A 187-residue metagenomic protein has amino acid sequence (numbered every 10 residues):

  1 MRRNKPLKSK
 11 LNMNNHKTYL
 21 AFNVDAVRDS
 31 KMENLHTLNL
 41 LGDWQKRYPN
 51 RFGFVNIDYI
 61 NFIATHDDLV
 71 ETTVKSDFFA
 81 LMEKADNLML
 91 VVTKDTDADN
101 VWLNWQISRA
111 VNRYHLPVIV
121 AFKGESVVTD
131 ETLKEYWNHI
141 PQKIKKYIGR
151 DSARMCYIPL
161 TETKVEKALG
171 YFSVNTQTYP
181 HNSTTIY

Functional and structural regions predicted by a protein language model:
M1-K84, H181-Y187: Conserved N-terminal substructure of TIR/SEFIR domains
R2-R28, D43, V128-Y187: C-terminal interaction surface of TIR/SEFIR-family domains
S30-M32, N100-L103, D130-T132: A short acidic (Asp/Glu
R51-G53, P117, R154: Conserved beta-strand segments of alpha/beta enzyme cores
V55-Y59, A121, I158-L160: Conserved beta-strand termini and adjacent loop/short-helix elements that scaffold enzyme active sites in alpha/beta
L81-I107, L116-E125: Conserved beta-strand-loop-alpha-helix hinge of the TIR/SEFIR fold
